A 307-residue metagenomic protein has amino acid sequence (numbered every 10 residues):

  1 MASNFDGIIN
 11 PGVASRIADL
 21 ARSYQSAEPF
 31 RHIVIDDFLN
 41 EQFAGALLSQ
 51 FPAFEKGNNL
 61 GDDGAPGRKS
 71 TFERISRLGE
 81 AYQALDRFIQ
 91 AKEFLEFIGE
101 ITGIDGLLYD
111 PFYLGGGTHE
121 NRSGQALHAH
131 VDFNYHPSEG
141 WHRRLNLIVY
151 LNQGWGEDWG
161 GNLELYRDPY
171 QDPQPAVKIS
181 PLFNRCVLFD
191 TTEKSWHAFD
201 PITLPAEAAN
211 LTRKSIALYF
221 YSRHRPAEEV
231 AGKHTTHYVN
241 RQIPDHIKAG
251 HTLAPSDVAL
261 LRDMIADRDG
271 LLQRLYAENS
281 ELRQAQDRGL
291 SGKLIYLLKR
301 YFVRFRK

Functional and structural regions predicted by a protein language model:
M1-A21: N- or domain-start disorder-to-order transition segments that initiate the globular core
A21-I101: Non-heme Fe(II)/2-oxoglutarate
H32, H130, H197: Histidine-centered active-site/metal-ligand motif
I33, I75, E80-F88, D132-P137 (+2 more regions): Active-site rim elements
S49-P52, D86-R143, N152-G154: Non-heme Fe(II) oxygenase catalytic core, chiefly the N-lobe of the double-stranded beta-helix
S138-R143, Q153-D287, G292: Catalytic core of Fe(II)/2-oxoglutarate
N146-I148: Eukaryotic charged/polar low-complexity linker/IDR segments
K299-K307: Low-complexity, charge- and small-residue-enriched intrinsically disordered regions
